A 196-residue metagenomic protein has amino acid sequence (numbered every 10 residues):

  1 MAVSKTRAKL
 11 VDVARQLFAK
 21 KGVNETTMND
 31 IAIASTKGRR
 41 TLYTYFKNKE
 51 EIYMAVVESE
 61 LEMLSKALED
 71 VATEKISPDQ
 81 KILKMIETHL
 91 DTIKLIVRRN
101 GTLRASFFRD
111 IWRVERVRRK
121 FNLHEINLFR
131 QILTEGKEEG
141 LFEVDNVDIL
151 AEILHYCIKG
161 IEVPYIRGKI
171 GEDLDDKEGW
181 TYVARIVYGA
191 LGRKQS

Functional and structural regions predicted by a protein language model:
M1-K5, Q195-S196: N-terminal intrinsically disordered/low-complexity leader segments
K9, V13, L17-E51, A55: Helix-turn-helix
V11, Y53, V57, L61 (+3 more regions): Amphipathic, non-transmembrane alpha-helical scaffold segments
K49, E60, L64, M85-H89 (+3 more regions): Hydrophobic/aromatic residues within well-ordered alpha-helical segments
A55, S59, E69-L95, L150-L154 (+1 more regions): Hydrophobic alpha-helical connector segments
L90-R130, E138: Short secondary-structure transition hinges
N127-E139, E152, Y156-S196: C-terminal peripheral helix-coil segments that are non-catalytic and often amphipathic
E143, V147-A151: Membrane-interface starts of transmembrane alpha-helices
